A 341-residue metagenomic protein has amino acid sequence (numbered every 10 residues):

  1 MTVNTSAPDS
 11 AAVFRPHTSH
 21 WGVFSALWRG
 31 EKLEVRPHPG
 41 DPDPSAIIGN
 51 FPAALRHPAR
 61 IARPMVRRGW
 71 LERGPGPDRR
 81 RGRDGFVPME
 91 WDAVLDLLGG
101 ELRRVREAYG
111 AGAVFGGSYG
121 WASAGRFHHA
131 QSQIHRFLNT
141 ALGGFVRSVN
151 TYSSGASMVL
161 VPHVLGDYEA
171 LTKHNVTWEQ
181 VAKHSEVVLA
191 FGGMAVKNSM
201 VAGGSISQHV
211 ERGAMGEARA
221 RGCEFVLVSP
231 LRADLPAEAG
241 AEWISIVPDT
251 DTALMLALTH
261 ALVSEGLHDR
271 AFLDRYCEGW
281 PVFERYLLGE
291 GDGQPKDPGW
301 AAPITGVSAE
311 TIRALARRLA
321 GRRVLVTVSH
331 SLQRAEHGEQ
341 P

Functional and structural regions predicted by a protein language model:
M1-L267, S308: N-terminal export/assembly segments and adjacent metallocofactor-ligating motifs of anaerobic energy-metabolism
D78-F86, V282-R285, D297-G299: Short glycine/proline- and acidic residue-enriched helix-loop micro-motifs that form flexible lids or anion-recognition
G117-G125, W300-I304, S329-E336: Conserved short loop/turn motifs at secondary-structure junctions
C223-E224, R232-A233, P281, P295 (+1 more regions): A short, charged helix-loop
A233-A239, G291-K296, R322-V328: Short acidic (Asp/Glu) and glycine-rich catalytic loops that position anionic groups and cofactors
G266-P295: Internal, active-site/partner-interface "lid" segment
R285-A314, R318: A charged, amphipathic alpha-helical module
L315, L319-P341: A glycine-rich, hydrophobic/aromatic-adjacent loop/helix-cap motif
